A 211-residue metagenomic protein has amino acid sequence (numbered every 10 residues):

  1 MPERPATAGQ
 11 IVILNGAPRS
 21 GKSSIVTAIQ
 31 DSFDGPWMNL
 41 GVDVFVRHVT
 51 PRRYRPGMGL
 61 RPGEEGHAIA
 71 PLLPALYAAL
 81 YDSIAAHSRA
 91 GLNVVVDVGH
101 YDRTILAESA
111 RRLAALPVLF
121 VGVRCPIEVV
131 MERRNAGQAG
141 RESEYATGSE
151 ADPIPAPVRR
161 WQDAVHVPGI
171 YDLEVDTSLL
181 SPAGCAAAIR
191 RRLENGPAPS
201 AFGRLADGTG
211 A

Functional and structural regions predicted by a protein language model:
T7-I11, G91-L92: Pre-Walker A (Motif I) flank of P-loop NTPase domains
L14: Hydrophobic anchor at the beta1->P-loop junction of P-loop NTPases
P18: The conserved Walker
G21: Conserved glycine(s) of the Walker
S24-A79: Conserved substrate/cofactor phosphate-moiety recognition/catalytic segment in nucleotide-dependent phosphotransferases
H67-A115: Glycine-rich phosphate-binding loop used to anchor ATP phosphates in small-molecule kinases, encompassing both
L113-A136, V175: Conserved phosphate-donor/acceptor-positioning beta-strand/loop module used by diverse small-molecule
E132, A136-A188, P199-A211: Small-molecule kinase domains that catalyze NTP-dependent phosphoryl transfer to phosphate-bearing small molecules
